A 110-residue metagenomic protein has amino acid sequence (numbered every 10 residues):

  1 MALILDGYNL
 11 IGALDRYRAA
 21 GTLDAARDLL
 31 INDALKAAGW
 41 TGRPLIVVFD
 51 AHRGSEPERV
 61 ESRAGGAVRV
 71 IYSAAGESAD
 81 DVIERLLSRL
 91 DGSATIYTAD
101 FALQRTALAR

Functional and structural regions predicted by a protein language model:
A2-L5, I11-R110: Nuclease catalytic cores that cleave nucleic-acid phosphodiester bonds, predominantly acidic two-metal-ion
